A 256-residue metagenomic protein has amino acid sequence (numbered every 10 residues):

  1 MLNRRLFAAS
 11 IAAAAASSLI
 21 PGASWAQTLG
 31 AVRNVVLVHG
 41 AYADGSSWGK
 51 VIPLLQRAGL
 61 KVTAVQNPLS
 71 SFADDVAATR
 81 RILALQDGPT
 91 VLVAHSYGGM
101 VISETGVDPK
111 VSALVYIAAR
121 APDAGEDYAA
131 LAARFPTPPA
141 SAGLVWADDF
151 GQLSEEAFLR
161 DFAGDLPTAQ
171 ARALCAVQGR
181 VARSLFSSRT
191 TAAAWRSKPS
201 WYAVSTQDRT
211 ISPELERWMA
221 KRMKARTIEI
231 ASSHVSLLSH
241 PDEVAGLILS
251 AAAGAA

Functional and structural regions predicted by a protein language model:
M1, P21-R33, V38: C-terminal segment of N-terminal export signals and the immediately downstream linker at the start of the mature
L6-A26: N-terminal export signals
G30-D87: Active-site catalytic motif of lipid deacylating hydrolases and related acyltransferases
V93-A94, G98, I102: Gly/Ala-rich beta-loop-alpha elbow adjacent to hydrolase catalytic centers
K110-V111, V115-D148, Q152-E155, A182: Flexible "cap/lid" loop of the alpha/beta hydrolase fold
Y202-V204: Short beta-strand/loop motif that positions the catalytic acidic residue of the alpha/beta-hydrolase fold
T206-A231: Conserved loop-alpha-helix segment in the C-terminal half of the alpha/beta-hydrolase fold that carries the catalytic
L238-S250: Post-His helix in hydrolase/transferase enzymes
